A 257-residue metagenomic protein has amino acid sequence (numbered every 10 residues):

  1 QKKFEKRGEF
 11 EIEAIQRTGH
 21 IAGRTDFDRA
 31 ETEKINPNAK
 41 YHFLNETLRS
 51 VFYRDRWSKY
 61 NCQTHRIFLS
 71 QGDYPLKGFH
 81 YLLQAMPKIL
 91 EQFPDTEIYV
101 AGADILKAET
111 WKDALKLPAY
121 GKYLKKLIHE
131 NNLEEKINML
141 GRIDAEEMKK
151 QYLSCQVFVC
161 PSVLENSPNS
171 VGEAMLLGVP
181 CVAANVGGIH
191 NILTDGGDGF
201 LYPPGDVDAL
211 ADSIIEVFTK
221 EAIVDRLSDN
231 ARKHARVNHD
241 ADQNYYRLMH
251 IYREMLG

Functional and structural regions predicted by a protein language model:
Q1-H20, K34: Membrane-proximal helix-turn-helix segments that form the acceptor-binding/catalytic region of lipid-linked
A22, S58-M86, I98-A101: Conserved donor-binding/catalytic core segment of Leloir-type glycosyltransferases
K112-E146: Nucleotide-activated donor-binding/catalytic signature segment of Leloir-type glycosyltransferases, i.e., the conserved
R142, K150-C155: Short alpha-helical donor nucleotide-sugar binding micro-motif in glycosyltransferases
V163: Aromatic "clamp/platform" in nucleotide-sugar-dependent glycosyltransferases that forms part of the donor/acceptor
P180-A183: Short hydrophobic beta-strand element within catalytic cores of glycosyltransferases and related nucleotide-activated
T194-G196, F200-V207, E216-E221: Conserved acidic donor-binding segment of nucleotide-sugar-dependent glycosyltransferases
A209, E216, I223-N238, N244-H250: A short, well-ordered alpha-helix in the C-terminal region of glycosyltransferases
